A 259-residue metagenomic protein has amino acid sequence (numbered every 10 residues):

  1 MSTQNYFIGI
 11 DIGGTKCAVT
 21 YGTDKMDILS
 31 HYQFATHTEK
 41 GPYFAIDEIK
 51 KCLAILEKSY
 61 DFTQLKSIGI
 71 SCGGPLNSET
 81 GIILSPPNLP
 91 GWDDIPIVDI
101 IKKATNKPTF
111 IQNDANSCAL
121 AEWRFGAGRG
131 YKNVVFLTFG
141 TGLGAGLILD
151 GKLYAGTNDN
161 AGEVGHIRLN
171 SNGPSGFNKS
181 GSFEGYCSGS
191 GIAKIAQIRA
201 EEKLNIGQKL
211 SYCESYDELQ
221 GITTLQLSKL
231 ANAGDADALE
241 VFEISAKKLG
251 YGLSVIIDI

Functional and structural regions predicted by a protein language model:
M1-S67, N77-I82, V98-P108, A121-Y131 (+2 more regions): ATP-binding/phosphotransfer module of carbohydrate and carboxylate kinases, centering on a glycine-rich
D11, G69-G73, F136-G142, G146-I148: Short beta-strand segments
Y32-F34, P87, T157: Short hydrophobic alpha-helix segments
P75-S78, S117-A119, G144: Short, active-site-adjacent cap segments at secondary-structure transitions
I82-W92: A charged helix-plus-loop insertion that forms the helical arch/lid used to bind and gate nucleic-acid substrates
T109-N113: General beta-strand structural signal in soluble alpha/beta enzymes
C118-R124, L147, H166-R168: Adenylate-forming
N160-V164: Structural signature of FAD isoalloxazine-binding scaffolds in flavoprotein oxidoreductases
